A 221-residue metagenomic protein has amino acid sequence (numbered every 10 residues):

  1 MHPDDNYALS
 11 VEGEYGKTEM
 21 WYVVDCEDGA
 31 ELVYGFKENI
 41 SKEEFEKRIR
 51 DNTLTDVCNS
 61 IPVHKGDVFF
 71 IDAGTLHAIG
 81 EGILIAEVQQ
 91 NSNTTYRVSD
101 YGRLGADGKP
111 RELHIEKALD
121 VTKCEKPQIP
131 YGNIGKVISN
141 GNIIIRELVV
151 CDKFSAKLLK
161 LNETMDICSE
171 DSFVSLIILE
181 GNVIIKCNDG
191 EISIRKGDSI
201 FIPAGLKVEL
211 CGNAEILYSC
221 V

Functional and structural regions predicted by a protein language model:
M1-K65, G80-N182, K186-N188, I192-S199 (+2 more regions): Active-site region of the double-stranded beta-helix
F36, A73, A204: Conserved residues at beta->alpha junctions
T75-A78, L206-E209: Short, charged beta-turn/beta-strand-edge "cap" motif at the junction between a beta-strand and an adjacent loop
N142-I143, P203-K207: Short small/polar-residue motifs
